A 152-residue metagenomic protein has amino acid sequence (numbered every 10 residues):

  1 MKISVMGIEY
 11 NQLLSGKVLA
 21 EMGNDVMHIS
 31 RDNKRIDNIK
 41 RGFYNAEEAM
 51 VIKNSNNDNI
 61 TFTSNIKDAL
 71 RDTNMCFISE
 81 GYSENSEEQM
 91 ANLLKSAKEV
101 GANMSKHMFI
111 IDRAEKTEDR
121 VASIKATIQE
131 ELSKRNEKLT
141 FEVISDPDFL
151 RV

Functional and structural regions predicted by a protein language model:
M1, D58, E137-L139: Residue-level signal for beta-strand positions within conserved beta-sheet cores that form or flank
M1-F43, G101: NAD(P)+-binding Rossmann beta1-loop-alpha1 motif at the extreme N-terminus of oxidoreductases
D25, N59-T61, T140-E142: Conserved beta-strand segments of alpha/beta enzyme cores
R31-N74, Y82-E87, I128-K134: Conserved N-terminal Rossmann-fold NAD(P) cofactor-binding segment
N74-M75, F109: Structural motif
F77-I78, D112: Redox-cofactor binding/interface segments in oxidoreductases and associated redox assembly factors
E84-F149: Rossmann-like NAD(P)(H) cofactor-binding subdomain of soluble oxidoreductases
